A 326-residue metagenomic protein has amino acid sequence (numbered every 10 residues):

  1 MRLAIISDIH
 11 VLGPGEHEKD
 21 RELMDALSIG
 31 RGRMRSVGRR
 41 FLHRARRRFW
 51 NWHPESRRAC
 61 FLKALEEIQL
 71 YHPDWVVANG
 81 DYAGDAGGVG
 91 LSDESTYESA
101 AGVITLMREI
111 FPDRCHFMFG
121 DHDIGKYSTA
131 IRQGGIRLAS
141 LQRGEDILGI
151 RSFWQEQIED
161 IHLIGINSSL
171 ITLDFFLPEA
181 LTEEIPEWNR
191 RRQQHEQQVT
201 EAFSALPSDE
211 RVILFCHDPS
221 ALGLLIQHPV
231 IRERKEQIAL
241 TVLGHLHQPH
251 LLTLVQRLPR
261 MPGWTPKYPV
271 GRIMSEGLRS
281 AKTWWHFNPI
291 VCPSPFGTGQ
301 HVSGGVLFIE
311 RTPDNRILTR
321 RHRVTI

Functional and structural regions predicted by a protein language model:
M1-A4, G13-H17, W154-S168, P207-R211 (+2 more regions): Beta-strand-turn-beta hairpins that frame and shape the catalytic cleft of phosphate-ester-processing enzymes
M1-E94: N-terminal active-site segment of His-dependent metallophosphoesterases
D8, V76, D81, A100 (+5 more regions): Divalent metal-coordination and catalytic microenvironments
H10-G15, A83-G87, F117-T129, I171-F175 (+3 more regions): Active-site environment of divalent metal-dependent phosphoester hydrolases
G13-R47, L163-E210: Active-site-proximal loop/helix segment associated with metal-binding centers of metalloenzymes
E66-D74, E109, Q157, H162-I164 (+2 more regions): His/acidic metal-ligating clusters that form di-metal
L91-Q197, R232, Q237, T265-C292 (+1 more regions): Extended active-site neighborhood of metal-dependent phosphoesterases/phosphodiesterases
P249-I326: Binuclear metal-dependent phosphoesterase catalytic core
